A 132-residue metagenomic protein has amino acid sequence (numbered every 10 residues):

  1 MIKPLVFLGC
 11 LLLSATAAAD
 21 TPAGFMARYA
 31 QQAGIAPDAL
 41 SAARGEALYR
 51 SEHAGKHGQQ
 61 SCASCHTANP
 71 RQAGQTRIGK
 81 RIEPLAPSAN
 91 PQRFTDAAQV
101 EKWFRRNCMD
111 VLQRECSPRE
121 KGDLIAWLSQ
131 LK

Functional and structural regions predicted by a protein language model:
L5-L13: Sec-dependent N-terminal signal peptides
S14-A18: N-terminal signal peptide c-region/cleavage motif recognized by signal peptidases
D20-G55: Electrostatic cytochrome c docking/interface patches
G34-A42, G55, Q59, R93 (+2 more regions): Solvent-exposed, acidic/flexible segments
G58-N69, L124: The canonical Cys-X-X-Cys-His
G74-R81: Short cysteine/histidine-rich zinc-coordinating motifs and their immediately flanking basic loops
E83-A98: Short microdomains enriched in Cys/His and/or Lys/Arg
E101-K132: C-terminal capping alpha-helices of c-type cytochrome domains
